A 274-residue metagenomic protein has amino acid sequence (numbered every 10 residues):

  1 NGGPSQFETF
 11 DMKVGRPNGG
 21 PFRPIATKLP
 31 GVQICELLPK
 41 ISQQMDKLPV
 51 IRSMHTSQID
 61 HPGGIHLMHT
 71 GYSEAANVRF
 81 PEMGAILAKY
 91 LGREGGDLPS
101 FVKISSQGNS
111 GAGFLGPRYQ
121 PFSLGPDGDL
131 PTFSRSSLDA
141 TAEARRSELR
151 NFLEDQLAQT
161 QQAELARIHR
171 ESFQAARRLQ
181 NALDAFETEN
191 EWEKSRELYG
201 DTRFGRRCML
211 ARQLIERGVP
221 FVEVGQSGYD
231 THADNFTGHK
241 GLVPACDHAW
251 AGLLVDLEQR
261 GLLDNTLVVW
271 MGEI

Functional and structural regions predicted by a protein language model:
N1-I274: Ligand-binding pockets and gating/stacking loops
